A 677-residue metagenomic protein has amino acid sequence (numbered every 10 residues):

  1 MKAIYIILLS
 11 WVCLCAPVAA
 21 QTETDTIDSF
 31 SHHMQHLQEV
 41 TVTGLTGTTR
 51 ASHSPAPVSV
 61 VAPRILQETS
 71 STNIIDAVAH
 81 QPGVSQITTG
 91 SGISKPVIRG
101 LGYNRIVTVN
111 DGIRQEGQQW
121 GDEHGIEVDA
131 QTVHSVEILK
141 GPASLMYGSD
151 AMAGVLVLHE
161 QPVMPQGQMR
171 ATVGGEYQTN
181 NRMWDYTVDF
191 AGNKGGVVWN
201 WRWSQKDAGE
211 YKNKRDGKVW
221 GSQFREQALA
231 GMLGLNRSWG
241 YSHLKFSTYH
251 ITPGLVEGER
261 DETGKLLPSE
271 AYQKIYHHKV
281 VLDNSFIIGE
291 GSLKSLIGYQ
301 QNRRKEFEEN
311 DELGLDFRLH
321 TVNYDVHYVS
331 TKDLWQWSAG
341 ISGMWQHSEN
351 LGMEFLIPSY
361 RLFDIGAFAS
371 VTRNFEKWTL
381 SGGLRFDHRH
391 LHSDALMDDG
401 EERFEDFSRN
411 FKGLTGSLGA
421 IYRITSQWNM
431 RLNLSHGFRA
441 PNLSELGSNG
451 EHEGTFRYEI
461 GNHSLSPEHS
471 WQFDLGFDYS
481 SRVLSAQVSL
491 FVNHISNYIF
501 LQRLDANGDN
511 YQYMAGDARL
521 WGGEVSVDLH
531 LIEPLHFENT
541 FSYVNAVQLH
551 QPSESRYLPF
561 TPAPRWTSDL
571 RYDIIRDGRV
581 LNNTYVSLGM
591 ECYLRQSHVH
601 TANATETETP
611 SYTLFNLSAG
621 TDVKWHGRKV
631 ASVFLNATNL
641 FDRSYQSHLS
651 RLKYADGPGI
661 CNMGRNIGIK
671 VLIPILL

Functional and structural regions predicted by a protein language model:
T22-Q67, Y103: Short, acidic, small-residue-rich periplasmic hinge/interaction motif at the N-terminus of Gram-negative outer-membrane
E23-T26, A208-D216, W220-E226, G240-N323 (+4 more regions): Flexible loop and strand-edge segments within Gram-negative outer membrane beta-barrel domains
V58, I75-R114, H134: Extracytoplasmic beta-strand/coil segments of soluble accessory domains associated with Gram-negative outer-membrane
R114-K140: Short acidic/polar hinge/loop motifs at secondary-structure boundaries that mediate gating or recognition
E160-G192, V219-S222, E270: Short strand-turn segments of transmembrane beta-barrel domains in outer membranes, especially the first one or two
T263-D283, E405-R423, N429, H436-Q487 (+5 more regions): Outer-membrane beta-barrel signature, preferentially recognizing the C-terminal barrel domain of Gram-negative
F438-R439, H494-S496, F537, C592-V599 (+1 more regions): C-terminal beta-signal and adjacent terminal beta-strands/loops of Gram-negative outer-membrane beta-barrel proteins
F491-H494, Y513-Q596: Gram-negative outer-membrane beta-barrel transporters
